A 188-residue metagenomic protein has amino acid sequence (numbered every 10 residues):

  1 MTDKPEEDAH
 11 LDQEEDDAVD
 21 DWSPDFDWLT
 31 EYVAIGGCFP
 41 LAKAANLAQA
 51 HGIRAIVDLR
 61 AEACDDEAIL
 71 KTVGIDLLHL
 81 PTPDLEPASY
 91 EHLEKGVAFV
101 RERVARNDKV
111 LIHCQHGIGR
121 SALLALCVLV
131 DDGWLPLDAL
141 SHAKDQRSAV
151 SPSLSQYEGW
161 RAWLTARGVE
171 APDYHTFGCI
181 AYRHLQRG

Functional and structural regions predicted by a protein language model:
M1-D20, C179-G188: Non-catalytic regulatory/accessory regions that flank a structured catalytic core
A18-K109, V130-D132, P136-A162, G168-A171: Cysteine-based protein phosphatase catalytic domain of the PTP/DSP
N107-L126: A phosphate-binding catalytic loop at a beta-strand-loop-alpha-helix junction that coordinates phosphoryl groups
G168-I180: Extracellular/lumenal mucin-like low-complexity stalks
